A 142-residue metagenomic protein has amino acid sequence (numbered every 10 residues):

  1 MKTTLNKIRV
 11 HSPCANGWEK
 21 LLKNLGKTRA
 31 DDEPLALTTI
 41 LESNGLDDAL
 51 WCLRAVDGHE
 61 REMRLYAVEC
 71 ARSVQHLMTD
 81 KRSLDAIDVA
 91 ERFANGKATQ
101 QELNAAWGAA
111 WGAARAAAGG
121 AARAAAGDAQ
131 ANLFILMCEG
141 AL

Functional and structural regions predicted by a protein language model:
M1-L142: Short, glycine-biased loop/turn motifs at secondary-structure junctions and in low-complexity Ser/Thr/Pro-rich termini
